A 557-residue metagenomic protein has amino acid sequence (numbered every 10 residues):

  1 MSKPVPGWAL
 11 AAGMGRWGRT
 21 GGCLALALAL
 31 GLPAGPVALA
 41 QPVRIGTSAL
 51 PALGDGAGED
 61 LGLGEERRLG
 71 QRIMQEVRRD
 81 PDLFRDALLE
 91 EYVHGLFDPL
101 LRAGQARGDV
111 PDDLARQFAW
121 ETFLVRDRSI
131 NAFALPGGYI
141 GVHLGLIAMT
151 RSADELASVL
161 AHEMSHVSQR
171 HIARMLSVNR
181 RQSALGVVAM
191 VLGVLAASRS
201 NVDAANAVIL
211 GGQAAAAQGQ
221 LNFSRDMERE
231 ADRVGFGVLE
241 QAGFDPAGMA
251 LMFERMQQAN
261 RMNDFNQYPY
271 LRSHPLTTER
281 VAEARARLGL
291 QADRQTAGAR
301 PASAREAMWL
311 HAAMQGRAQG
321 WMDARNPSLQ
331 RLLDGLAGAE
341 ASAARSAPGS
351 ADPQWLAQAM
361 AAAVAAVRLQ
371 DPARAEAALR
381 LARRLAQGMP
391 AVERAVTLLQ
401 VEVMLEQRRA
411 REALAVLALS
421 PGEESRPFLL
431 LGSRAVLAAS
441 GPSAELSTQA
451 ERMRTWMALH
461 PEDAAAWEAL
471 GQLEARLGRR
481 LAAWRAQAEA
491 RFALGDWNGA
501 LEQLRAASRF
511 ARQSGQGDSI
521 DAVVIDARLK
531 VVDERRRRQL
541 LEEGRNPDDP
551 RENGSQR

Functional and structural regions predicted by a protein language model:
S2-A25: Bacterial N-terminal signal peptides that target proteins for export
S2-W8, L28-F133, A259-R261, A373 (+7 more regions): Hydrophobic or amphipathic, alpha-helical segments that drive membrane association/targeting
G46-S48, I172-S198, A205, R255-M256: Post-HEXXH active-site segment of zinc metalloproteases
A49-L53, H143, Q169-R170, V191-D226 (+2 more regions): Substrate-binding clefts and substrate-entry loops adjacent to catalytic sites of polymer-processing enzymes acting on
D55-G56, L83, E91, D109 (+5 more regions): Extracytoplasmic and endomembrane cell-envelope/extracellular-matrix remodeling and assembly machinery
G141-S158: Short pre-active-site segment immediately N-terminal to the catalytic Zn-binding motif
V142, S158-H166, R170, A231: Active-site recognition of the HExxH zinc-binding catalytic motif
R151-E155, M164-R181: Catalytic Zn2+-binding segment of zinc metalloproteases
